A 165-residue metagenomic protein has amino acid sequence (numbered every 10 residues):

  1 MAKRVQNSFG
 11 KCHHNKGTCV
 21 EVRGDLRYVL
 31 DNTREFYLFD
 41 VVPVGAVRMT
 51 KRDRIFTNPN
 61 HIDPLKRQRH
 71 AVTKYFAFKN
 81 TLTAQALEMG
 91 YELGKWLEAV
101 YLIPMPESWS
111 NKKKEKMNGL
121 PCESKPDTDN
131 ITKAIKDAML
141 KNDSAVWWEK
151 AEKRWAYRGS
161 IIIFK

Functional and structural regions predicted by a protein language model:
A2-K165: Acidic, proline/glycine-enriched N-terminal capping motif
